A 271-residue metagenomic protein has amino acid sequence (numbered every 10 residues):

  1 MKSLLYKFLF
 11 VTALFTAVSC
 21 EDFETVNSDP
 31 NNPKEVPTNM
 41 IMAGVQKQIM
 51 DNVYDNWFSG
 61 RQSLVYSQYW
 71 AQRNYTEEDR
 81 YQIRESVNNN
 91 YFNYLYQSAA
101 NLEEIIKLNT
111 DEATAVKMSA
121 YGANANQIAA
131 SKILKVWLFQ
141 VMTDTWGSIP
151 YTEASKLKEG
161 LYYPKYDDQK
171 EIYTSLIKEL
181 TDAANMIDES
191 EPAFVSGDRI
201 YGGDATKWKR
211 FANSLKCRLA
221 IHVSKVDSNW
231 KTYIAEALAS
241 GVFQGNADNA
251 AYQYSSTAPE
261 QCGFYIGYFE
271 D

Functional and structural regions predicted by a protein language model:
M1-S28: Bacterial Sec-dependent N-terminal signal peptides
C20-S86, N93, E104, T110-V116: Membrane-proximal, proline-rich intrinsically disordered regions
V36, A235-D271: Extended ligand-binding clefts on enzyme/binding-domain cores
W70-P150, K156-T174, K178-S196: Conserved, well-structured interaction surfaces
L138, T145, L219-A220, V226: TPR/TPR-like alpha-solenoid repeats
